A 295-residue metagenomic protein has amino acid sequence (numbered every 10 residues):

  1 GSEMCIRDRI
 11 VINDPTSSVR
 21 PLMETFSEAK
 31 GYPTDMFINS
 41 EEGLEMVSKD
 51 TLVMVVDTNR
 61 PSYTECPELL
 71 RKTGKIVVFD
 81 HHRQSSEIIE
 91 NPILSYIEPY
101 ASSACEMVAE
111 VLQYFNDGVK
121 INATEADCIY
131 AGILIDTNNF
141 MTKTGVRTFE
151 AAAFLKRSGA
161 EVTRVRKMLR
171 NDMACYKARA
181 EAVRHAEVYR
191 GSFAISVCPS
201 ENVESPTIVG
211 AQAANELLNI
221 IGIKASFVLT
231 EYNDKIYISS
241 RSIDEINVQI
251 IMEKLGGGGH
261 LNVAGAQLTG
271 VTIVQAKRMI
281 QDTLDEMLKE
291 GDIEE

Functional and structural regions predicted by a protein language model:
G1-E3, R7-E28, L44-L52, Y130 (+2 more regions): Hydrophobic helix-and-loop "lid/oligomerization" segment in the mid-to-C-terminal part of catalytic domains
E3, F79-A152: Short alpha-helices
Y32-P33, F37-N91: Active-site cofactor/cluster-binding pocket
E41-L44, T64-E68, S95-P99, G118-K120 (+2 more regions): A generic local secondary-structure boundary/capping motif
V47, L70, N122-A123, I220: Alpha-helix termination/capping residues and helix-transition junctions
D57-R60, Q113-N116, Y237: Short, motif-level signal for alpha-helix interfacial/capping segments enriched in acidic residues and aromatics/proline
L70-R71, E125-D127, N247-V248: Short hydrophobic "helix-edge" motifs at membrane interfaces and signal-peptide entry regions
I76-V78, L94-Y96, F193-I195, V228: Conserved beta-strand scaffold positions in the cores of enzyme catalytic domains, especially in NTP/NDP-utilizing
